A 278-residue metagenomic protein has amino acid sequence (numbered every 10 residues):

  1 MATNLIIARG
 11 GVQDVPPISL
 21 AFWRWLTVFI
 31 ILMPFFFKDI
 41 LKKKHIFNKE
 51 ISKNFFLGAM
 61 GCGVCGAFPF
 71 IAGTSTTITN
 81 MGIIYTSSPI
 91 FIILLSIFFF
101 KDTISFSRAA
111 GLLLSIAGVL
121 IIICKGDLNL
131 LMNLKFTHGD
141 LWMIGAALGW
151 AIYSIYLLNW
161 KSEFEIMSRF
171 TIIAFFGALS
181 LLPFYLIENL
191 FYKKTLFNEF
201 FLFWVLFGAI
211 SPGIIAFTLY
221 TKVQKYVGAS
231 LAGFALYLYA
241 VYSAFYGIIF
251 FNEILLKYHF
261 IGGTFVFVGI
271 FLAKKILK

Functional and structural regions predicted by a protein language model:
M1-L5, F36-Y85, I121, A209-V227: Specific transmembrane alpha-helical segments of multi-pass solute transporters/efflux pumps, especially DMT/EamA
M1-S19, M132-N159, L179-S180: Glycine-/small-residue-enriched transmembrane alpha-helix faces in small-molecule transporters and effluxers
I6-P17, T74, I123-F136, L186-F200 (+2 more regions): Membrane-interface helix termini and inter-helical loops of multi-pass transporters
D14-V64, F91-I92, G149-Y156, F170-N189 (+3 more regions): Transmembrane alpha-helices of multi-pass small-molecule transport proteins
A21-W23, G66-A67, M81-S87, Y156-L179 (+1 more regions): Helix-helix packing/entry segments at the starts of transmembrane helices
I31-D39, S88-L113, V241-I261: C-terminal transmembrane-helix exit sites in multi-pass transporters
L32, S107-G126, L181, Y237 (+1 more regions): Hydrophobic transmembrane alpha-helices of multi-pass small-molecule transport proteins
E50-F56, I104-A117, F164-A174, G228: Cytoplasmic-side transmembrane-helix entry/capping segments in multi-pass membrane proteins
